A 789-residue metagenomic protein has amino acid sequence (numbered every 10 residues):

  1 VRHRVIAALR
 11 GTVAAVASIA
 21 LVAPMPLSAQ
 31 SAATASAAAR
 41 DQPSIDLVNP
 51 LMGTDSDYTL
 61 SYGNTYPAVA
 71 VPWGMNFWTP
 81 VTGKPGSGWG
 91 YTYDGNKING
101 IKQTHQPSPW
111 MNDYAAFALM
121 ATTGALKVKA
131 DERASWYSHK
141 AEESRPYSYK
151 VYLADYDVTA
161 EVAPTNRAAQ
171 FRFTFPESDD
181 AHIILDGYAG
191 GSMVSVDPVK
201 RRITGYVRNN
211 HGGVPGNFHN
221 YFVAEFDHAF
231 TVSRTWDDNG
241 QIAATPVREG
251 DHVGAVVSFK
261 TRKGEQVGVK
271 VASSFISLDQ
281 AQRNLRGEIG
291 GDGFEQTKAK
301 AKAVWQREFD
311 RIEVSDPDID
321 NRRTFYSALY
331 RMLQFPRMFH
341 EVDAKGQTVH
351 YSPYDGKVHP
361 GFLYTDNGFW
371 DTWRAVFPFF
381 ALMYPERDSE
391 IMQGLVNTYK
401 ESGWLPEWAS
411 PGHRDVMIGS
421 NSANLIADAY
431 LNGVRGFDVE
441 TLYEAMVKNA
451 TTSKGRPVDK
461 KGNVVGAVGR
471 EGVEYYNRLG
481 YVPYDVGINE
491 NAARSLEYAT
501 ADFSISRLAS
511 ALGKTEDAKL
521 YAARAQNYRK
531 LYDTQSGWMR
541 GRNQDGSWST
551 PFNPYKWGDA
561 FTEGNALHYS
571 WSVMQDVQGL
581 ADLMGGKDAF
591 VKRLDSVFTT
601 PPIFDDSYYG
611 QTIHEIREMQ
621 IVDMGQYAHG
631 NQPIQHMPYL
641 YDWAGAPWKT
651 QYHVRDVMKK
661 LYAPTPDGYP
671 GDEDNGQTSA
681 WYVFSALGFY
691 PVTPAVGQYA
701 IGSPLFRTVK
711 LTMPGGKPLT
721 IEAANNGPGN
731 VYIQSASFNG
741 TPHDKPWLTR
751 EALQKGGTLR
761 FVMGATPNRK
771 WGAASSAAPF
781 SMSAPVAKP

Functional and structural regions predicted by a protein language model:
H3-A35: Secretory targeting and sorting signals
A37-N424, Y430-L496, S504-K530, S536-M539 (+7 more regions): Accessory carbohydrate-recognition regions in carbohydrate-active enzymes
A501: ATP-dependent phospho-/nucleotidyl transfer catalytic cores
